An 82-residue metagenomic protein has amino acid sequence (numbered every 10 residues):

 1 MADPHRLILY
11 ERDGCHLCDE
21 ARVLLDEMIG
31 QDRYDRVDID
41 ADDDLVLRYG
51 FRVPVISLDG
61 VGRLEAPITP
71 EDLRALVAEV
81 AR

Functional and structural regions predicted by a protein language model:
M1-M28: Local sequence-structure signature of Cys/Sec-based thiol-disulfide redox active-site neighborhoods
I29-R33, F51: Short glycine/proline-enriched coil/turn segments at helix->beta-strand junctions
D32-D43: Thiol-based oxidoreductase modules, predominantly thioredoxin-like and allied folds used for disulfide exchange
R33, G62, A66-T69: N-terminal, polar/charged subdomain of small-to-medium soluble alpha/beta proteins
V46-R48: Short glycine-biased active-site loop of nucleotidyltransferases that positions the nucleotide triphosphate and helps
V53-L64: A short, hydrophobic beta-strand/beta-hairpin element that forms part of a small beta-sheet core
